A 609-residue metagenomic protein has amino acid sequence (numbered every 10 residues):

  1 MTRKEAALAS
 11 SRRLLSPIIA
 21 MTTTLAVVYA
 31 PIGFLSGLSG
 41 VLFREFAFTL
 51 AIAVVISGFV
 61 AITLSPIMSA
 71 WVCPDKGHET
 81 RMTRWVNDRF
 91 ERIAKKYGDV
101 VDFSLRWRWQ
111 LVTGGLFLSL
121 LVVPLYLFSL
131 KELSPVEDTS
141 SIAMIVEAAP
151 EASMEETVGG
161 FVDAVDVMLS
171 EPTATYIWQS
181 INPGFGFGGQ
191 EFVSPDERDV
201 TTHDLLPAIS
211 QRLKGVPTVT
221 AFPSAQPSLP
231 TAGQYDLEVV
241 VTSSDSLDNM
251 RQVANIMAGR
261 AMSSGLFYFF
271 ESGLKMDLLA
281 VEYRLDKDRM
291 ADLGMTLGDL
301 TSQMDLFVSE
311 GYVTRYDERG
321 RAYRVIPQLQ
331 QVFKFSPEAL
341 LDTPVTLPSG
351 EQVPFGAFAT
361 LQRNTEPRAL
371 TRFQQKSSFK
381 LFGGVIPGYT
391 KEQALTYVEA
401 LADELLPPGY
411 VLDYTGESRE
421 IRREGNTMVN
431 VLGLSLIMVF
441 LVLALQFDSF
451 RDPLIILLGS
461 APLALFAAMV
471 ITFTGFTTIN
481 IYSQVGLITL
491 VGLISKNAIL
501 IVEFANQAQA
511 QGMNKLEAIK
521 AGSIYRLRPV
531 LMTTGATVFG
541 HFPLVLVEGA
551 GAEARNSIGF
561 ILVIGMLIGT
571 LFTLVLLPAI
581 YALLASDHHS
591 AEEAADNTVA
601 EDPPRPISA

Functional and structural regions predicted by a protein language model:
M1-A20, G425, Q509-L531: Helix-loop junctions and hydrophobic alpha-helical segments within the transmembrane domains of large membrane
R12-L14, M82-S134, V239, M250 (+1 more regions): Signature of alpha-helical transmembrane segments and their immediate interfacial
L14-F34, V41-T83, G188, V470 (+4 more regions): Transmembrane alpha-helices and their membrane-interface boundaries in multi-pass membrane transporters and channels
I32-L42, V112, L116-A152, E197-V200 (+3 more regions): Transmembrane helices with small-residue packing motifs
I52, L441-Y525, L531-A550, I564 (+2 more regions): Hydrophobic transmembrane alpha-helices and their membrane-interface caps in long multi-pass transport proteins
M68-H78, L133-S141, Q179-G184, T220-T242 (+3 more regions): Flexible hinge/switch segments at interdomain interfaces of large molecular machines
E155-G233, A258-G259, D288-E310: Solvent-exposed, membrane-proximal periplasmic/extracellular interface segments of envelope transport and secretion
R251, I256-S435, V439, A444-F447 (+1 more regions): Extracytoplasmic/periplasmic membrane-proximal domains and adjacent transmembrane bundles of envelope biogenesis
